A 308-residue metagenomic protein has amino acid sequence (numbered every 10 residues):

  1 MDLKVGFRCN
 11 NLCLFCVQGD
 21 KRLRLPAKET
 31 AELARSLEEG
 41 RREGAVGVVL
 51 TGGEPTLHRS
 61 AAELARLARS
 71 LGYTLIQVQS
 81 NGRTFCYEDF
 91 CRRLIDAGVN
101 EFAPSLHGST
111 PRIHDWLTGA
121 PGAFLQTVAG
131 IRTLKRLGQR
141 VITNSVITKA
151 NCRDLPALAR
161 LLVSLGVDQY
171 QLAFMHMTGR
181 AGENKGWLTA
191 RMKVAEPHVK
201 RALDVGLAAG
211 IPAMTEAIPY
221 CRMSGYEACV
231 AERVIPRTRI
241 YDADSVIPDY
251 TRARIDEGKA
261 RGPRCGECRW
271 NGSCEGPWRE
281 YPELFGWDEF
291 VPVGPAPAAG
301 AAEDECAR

Functional and structural regions predicted by a protein language model:
M1-A31: Canonical Radical SAM [4Fe-4S] cluster-binding loop centered on the CxxxCxxC motif and its immediate flanking residues
K4-L12, E54, R261-C265, N271-G272: Cysteine-centered iron-sulfur cluster-binding motifs in ferredoxin-type domains/subunits of redox enzymes
D20, G52, S80, L106 (+3 more regions): Residues that line or immediately flank small-molecule/substrate-binding pockets and catalytic motifs
R22-R24, P111-L117, G179-K185: A short acidic, helix-capping loop that chelates divalent metal ions and anchors anionic groups
L33-V49, H58-M175: Radical SAM/AdoMet-radical enzyme domain recognition
R35-L57, E289-R308: Short Fe-S-cluster ligation motifs
A120-G122, R132, R136-R140, N144-A253 (+1 more regions): Radical SAM enzyme [4Fe-4S]-AdoMet core and its adjacent flexible, acidic and glycine-rich loops/tails across
E227-A228, R233-R308: Flexible mid-to-C-terminal extensions adjoining Fe-S/redox cofactors in radical SAM and related proteins
